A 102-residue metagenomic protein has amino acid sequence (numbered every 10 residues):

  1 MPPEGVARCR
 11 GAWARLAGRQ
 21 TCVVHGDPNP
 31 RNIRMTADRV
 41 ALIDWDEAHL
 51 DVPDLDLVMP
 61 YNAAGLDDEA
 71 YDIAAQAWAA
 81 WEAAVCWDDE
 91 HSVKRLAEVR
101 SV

Functional and structural regions predicted by a protein language model:
M1-G26: An alpha-helical support segment within catalytic cores of ATP-dependent transferases
E4-A7, V52, W78: Generic recognition of short, well-ordered alpha-helical interface segments
R8, D56, E82: Charged catalytic carboxylate motif
L16-G18, V52, A75: A generic fold-level signal
V23, M35-I73: Active-site Asp-x-Gly
D27, R31-I33: Catalytic-loop signature of eukaryotic-like protein kinases
R31, V40, W81: Glycine-centered loop/turn positions within well-structured domains that cap or flank conserved ligand/cofactor-binding
G65-V102: Helix-rich C-terminal or lid/interface subdomains of diverse kinases
